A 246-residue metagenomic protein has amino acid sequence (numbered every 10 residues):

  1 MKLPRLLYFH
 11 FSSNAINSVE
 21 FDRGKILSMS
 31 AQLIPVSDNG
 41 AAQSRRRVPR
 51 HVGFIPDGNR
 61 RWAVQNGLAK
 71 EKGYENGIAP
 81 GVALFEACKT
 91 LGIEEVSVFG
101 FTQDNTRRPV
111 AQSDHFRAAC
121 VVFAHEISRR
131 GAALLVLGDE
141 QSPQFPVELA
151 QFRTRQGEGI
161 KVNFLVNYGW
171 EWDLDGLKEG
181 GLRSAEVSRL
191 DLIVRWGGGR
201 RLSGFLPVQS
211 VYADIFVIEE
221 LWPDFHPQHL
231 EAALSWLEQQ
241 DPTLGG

Functional and structural regions predicted by a protein language model:
M1-A31: N-terminal amphipathic/basic-hydrophobic helices that include classical n-h-c signal peptides and signal-anchor
I26-G246: Flexible, compositionally biased loop and terminal segments
